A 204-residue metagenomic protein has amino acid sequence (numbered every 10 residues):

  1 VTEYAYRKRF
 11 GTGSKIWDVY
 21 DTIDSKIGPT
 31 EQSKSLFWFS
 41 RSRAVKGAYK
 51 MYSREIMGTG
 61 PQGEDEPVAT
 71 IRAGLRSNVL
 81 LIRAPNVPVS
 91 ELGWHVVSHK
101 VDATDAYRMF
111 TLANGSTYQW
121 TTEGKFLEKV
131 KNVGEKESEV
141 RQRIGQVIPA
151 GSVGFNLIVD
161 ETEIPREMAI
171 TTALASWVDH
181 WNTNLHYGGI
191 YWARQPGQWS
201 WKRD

Functional and structural regions predicted by a protein language model:
V1-F37, R41-Y49, E55, T104-R108 (+1 more regions): Low-complexity or membrane-interfacial segments used for flexible interactions
D24, G63-D65, V87, G115: Detector for glycine-centered tight turns/loop "hinges" at secondary-structure junctions
S40-I82: Acidic, aromatic-enriched beta-alpha/helix-loop junctions
E64, I82-P85, Q146, T162: Compositionally biased, intrinsically disordered/low-complexity regions enriched for serine, proline and threonine
P67-A69, L92-H95, Y118, V140-R143: Short beta-strand segments
T70-D102: Helix-adjacent hinge/juxtasegments
